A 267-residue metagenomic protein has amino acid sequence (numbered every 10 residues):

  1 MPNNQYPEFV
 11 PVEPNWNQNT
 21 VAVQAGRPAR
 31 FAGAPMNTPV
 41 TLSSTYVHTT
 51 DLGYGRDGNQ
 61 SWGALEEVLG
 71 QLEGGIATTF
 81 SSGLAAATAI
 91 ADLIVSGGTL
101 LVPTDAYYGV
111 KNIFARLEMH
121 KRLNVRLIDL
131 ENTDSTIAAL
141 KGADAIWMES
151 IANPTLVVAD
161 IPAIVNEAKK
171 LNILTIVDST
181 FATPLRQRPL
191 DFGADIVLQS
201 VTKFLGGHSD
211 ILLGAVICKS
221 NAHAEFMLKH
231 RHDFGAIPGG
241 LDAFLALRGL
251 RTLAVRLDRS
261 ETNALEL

Functional and structural regions predicted by a protein language model:
P2-P14, Q24, P28-F31, A77-L267: Conserved PLP-enzyme active-site core in the AAT-like
P2-S61, L65-V68: N-terminal "arm"/small-domain region of PLP-dependent enzymes with the aminotransferase-like
A64, V68-L72, T78, A85-A86: Glycine-rich loop-to-alpha-helix module at the N-terminal edge of alpha/beta enzyme cores
